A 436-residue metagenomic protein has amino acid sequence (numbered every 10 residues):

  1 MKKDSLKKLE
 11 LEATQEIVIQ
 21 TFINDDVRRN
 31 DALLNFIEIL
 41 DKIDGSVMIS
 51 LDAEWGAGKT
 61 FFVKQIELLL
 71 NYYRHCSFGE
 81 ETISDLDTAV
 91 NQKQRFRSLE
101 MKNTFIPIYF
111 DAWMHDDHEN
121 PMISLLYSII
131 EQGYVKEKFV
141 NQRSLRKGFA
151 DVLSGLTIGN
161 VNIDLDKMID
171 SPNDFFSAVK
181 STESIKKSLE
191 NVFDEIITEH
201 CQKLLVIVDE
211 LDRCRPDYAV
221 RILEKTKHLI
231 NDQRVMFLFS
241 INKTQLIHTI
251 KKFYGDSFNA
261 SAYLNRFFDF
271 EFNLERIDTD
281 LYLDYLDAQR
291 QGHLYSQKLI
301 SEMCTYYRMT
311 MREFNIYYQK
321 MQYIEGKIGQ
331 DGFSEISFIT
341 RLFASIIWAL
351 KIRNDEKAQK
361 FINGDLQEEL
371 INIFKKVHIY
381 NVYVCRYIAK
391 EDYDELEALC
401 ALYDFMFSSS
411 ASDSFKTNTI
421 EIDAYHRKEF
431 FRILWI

Functional and structural regions predicted by a protein language model:
M1-F96, I422-I436: Walker A/P-loop-proximal flanking segment of P-loop NTPase domains
K2-Q20, N24-L33, E54, L69 (+4 more regions): The catalytic "switch" region of P-loop NTPases
S46-S50, P107, K203-L205: Residue-level preference for the first positions of well-ordered beta-strands
S50-E54, D111, V208: Residues at the beta-strand->loop junction immediately N-terminal to the Walker
A57-E195, Q367: P-loop NTPase nucleotide-binding core
L86-D87, N141-N162, F270-F343: Conserved AAA+ ATPase small/helical "lid" subdomain
V208-C214: Conserved Walker B
K298, E302-Y306, M311-I436: C-terminal alpha-helical "lid" subdomain
